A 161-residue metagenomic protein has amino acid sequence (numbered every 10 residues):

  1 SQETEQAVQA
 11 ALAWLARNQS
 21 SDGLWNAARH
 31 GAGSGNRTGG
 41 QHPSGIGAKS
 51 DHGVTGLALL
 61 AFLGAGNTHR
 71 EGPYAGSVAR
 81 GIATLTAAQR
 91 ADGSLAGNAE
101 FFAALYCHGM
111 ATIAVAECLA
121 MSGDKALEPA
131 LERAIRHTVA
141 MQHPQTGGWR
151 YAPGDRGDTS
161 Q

Functional and structural regions predicted by a protein language model:
S1-Q161: Preference for long, amphipathic alpha-helical scaffolds in soluble/luminal domains and all-alpha bundles
